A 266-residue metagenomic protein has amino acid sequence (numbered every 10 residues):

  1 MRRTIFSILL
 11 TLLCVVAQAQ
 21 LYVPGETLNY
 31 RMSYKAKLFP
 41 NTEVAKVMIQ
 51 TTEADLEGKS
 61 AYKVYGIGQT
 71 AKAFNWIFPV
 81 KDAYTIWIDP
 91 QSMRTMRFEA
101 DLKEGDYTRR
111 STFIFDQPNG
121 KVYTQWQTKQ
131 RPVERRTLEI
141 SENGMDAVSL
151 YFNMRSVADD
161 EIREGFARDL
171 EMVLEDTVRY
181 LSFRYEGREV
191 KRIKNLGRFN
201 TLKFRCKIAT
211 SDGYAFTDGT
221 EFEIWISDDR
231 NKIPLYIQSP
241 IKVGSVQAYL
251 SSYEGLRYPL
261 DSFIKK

Functional and structural regions predicted by a protein language model:
M1-T4: Positively charged n-region of N-terminal signal peptides that target proteins for export
S7-V16: Bacterial N-terminal signal peptides
Q20-Q117, E161-K266: Acidic, serine/threonine-rich low-complexity disordered tracts
Q117-D176: Active-site/ligand-binding surface loops and adjacent short beta/alpha elements that line catalytic pockets across
